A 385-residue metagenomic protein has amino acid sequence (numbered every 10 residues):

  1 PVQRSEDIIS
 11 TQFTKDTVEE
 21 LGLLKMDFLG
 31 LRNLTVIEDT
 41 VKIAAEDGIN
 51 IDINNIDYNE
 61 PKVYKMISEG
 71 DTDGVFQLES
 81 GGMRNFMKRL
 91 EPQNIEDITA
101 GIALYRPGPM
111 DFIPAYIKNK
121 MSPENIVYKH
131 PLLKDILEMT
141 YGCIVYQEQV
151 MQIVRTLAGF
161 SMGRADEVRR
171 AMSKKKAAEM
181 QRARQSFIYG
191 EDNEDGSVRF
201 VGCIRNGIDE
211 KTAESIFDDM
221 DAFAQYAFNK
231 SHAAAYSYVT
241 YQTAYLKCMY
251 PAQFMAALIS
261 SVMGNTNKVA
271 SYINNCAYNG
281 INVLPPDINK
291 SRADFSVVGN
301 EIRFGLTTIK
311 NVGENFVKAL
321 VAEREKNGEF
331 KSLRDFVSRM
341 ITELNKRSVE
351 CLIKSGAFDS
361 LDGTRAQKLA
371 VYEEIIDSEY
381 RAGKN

Functional and structural regions predicted by a protein language model:
P1-N385: Noncatalytic, beta-rich nucleic-acid-contacting surfaces in large DNA/RNA-processing enzymes
